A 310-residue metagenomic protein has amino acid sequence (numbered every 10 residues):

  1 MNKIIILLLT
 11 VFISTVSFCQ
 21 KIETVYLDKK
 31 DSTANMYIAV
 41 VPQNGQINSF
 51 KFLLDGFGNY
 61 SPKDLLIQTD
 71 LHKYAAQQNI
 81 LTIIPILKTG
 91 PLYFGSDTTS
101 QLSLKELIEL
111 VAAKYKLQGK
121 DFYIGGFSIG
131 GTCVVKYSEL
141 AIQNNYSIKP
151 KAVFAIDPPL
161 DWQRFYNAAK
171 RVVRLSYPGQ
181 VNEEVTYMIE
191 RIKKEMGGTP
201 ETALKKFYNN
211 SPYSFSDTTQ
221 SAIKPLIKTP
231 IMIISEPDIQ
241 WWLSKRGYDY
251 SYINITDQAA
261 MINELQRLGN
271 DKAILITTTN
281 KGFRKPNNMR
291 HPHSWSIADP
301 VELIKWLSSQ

Functional and structural regions predicted by a protein language model:
C19-G45: N-terminal cap/lid segment of alpha/beta-hydrolase-fold proteins
I47-G58: Short beta-strand element of the alpha/beta-hydrolase
D64-I83: Short amphipathic alpha-helix adjacent to the substrate-entry channel of hydrolases
G95-K116: Alpha/beta-hydrolase active-site loop
A113-K114, K120-Y177: Primarily recognizes the serine-hydrolase "nucleophile elbow" in alpha/beta-hydrolase and SGNH/GDSL folds
A169-F215: The alpha/beta-hydrolase serine catalytic core
E195-I274, T278: Serine-hydrolase catalytic core
M289-Q310: Catalytic active-site module of serine/aspartate enzymes centered on a nucleophile-bearing elbow/loop
